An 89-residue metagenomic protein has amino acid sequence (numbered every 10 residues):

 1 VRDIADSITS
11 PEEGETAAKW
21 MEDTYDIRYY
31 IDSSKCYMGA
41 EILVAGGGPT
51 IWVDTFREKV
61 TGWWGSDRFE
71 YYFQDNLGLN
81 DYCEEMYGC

Functional and structural regions predicted by a protein language model:
V1-C89: Acidic interaction surfaces
